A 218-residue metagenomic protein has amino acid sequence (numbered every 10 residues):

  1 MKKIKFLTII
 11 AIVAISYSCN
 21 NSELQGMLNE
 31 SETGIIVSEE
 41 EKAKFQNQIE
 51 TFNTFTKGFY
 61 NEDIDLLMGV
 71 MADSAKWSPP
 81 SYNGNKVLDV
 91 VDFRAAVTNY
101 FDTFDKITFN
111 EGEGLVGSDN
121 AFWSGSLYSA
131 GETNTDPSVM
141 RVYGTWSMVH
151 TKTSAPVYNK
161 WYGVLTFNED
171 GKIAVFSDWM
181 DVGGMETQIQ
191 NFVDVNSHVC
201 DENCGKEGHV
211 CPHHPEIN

Functional and structural regions predicted by a protein language model:
I4-K5, N20-N218: C-terminal and inter-domain tail/linker signature
K5-A11: Sec-dependent signal peptide hydrophobic core
I15-S18: C-terminal motif of bacterial Sec signal peptides marking the signal peptidase cleavage site
